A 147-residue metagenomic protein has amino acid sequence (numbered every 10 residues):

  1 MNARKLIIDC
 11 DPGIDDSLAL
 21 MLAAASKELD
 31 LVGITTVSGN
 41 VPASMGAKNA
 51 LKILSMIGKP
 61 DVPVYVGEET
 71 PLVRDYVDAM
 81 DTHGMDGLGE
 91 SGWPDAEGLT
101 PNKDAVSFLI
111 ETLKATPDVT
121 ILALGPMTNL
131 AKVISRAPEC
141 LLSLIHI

Functional and structural regions predicted by a protein language model:
M1: A short, basic/flexible loop-to-alpha-helix module at the beginning of a structural domain
R4, A25-L113: Glycine-rich nucleotide/cofactor/substrate-binding loop typically near the N-terminus or early in the first domain
I8, V66, I121-L124: General beta-strand structural signal in soluble alpha/beta enzymes
I8-D15: Short, glycine-rich nucleotide/cofactor-binding loops
G13, E69-T70, M127-N129: Catalytic metal-binding/acid-base residues of hydrolase active sites
D16-S26, L130-I134: Histidine-anchored nucleotide/phosphate-binding helix
V106-R136, C140-L141: Internal, conserved structured core segments that host functional sites
I145-I147: Conserved small/polar residues in nucleotide/adenosyl-binding loops
